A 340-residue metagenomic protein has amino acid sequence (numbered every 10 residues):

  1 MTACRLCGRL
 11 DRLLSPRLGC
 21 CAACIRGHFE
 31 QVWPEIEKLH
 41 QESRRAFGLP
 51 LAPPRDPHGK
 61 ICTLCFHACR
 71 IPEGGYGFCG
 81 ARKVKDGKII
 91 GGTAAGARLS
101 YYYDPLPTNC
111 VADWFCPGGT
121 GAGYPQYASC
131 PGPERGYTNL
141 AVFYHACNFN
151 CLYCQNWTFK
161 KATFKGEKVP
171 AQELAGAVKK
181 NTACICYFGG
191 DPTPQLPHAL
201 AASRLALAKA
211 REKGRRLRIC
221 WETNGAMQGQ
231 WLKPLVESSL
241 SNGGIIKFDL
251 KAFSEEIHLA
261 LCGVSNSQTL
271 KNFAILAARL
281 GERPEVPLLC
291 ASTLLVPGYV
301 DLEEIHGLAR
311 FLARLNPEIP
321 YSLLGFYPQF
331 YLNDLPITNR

Functional and structural regions predicted by a protein language model:
M1-E73, P284-V286, L295-R340: Auxiliary Fe-S-binding modules of radical SAM enzymes
F29-K38, I61-T63, R70-L106: Hydrophobic scaffolds flanking metal-cofactor catalytic centers in soluble metalloenzymes
R70, N148, K160, C262 (+1 more regions): Generic, ordered loop/turn and secondary-structure boundary motif
G75, V111, I257: Glycine-rich, flexible loop/turn motifs
A81-S241: Conserved Radical SAM active-site core
K168-L335: Conserved AdoMet/S-adenosylmethionine-binding subsite of the radical SAM
